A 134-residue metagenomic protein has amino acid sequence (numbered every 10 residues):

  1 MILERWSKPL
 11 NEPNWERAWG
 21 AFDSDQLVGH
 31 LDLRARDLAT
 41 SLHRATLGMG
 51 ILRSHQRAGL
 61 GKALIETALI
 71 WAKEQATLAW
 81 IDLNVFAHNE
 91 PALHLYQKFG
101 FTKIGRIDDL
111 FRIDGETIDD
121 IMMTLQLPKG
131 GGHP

Functional and structural regions predicted by a protein language model:
M1-S54, I65-E66, Q126-G130: Acetyl-CoA-dependent GNAT
T40-A45, L64, P91-K103, D108: Conserved N-terminal glycine/acidic-rich loop preference
G50-I51, R57-A72, L93-K98: Conserved acetyl-CoA-binding loop-helix of GNAT-fold acetyltransferases
I65, A72-N84: Conserved GNAT acetyl-CoA-binding A-motif
W80-V85, Q97, T102-I118: Conserved catalytic-core motifs of GNAT/GCN5-like acyltransferases
E116-P134: Terminal substrate-recognition subdomain of acyl/acetyltransferases
